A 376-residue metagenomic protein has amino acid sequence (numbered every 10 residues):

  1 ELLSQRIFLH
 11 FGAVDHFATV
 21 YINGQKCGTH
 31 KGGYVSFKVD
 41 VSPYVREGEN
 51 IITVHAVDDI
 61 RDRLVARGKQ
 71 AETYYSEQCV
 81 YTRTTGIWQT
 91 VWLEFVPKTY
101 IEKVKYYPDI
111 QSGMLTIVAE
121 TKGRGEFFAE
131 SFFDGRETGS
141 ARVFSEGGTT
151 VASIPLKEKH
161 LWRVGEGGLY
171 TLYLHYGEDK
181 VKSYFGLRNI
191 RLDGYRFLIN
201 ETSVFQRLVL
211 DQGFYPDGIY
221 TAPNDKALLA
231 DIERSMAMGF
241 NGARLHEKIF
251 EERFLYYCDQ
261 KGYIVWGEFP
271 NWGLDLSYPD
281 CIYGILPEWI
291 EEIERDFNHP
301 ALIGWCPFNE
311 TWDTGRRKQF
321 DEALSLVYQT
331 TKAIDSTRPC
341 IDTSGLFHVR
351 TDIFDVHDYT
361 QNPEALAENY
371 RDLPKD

Functional and structural regions predicted by a protein language model:
E1-Y100, G123-E126, I249-E252, K261-W266 (+1 more regions): Accessory beta-strand-rich segments of carbohydrate-active enzymes
I22, G113-F144, T150-I154, L172: Beta-strand-rich binding/interaction modules
C27-G28, T138, V204: Short hydrophobic beta-strand segments in globular cytosolic domains
V39-P43, S153-E166: Signal that preferentially marks extracellular ectodomain short beta-strand elements of beta-sandwich modules
I51-V54, E166-G177: Short, aromatic- and glycine-rich surface loops/edge beta-strands on solvent-exposed regions
F95-R124: Surface beta-strand/loop "capping" patches
V104-Y106, L172-S235, I341: N-terminal carbohydrate-binding accessory modules
A230-E233, G242-D376: Substrate-binding/catalytic cleft of secreted carbohydrate-active enzymes, primarily glycoside hydrolases
